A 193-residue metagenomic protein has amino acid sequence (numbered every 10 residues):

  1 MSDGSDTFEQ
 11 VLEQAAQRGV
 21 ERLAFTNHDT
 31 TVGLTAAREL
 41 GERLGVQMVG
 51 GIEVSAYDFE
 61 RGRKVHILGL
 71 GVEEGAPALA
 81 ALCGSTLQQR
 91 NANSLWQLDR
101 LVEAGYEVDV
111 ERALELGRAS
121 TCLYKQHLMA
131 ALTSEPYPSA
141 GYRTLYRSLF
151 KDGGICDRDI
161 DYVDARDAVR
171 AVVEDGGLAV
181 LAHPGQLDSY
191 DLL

Functional and structural regions predicted by a protein language model:
M1-G62, S148-K151, V163-L193: An N-terminally biased module of ancient metal coordination in phosphate/nucleic-acid-related enzymes
E21, E107-D109, P138: Short coil/loop linkers at secondary-structure junctions
A24-F25, G84-S85, L116, G154-C156: Short, contiguous strand/loop micro-motifs
I52, G71-E73, G105: Generic hydrophobic/packing signal
D58-S85, Q89, E135-G154: Active-site gating loops and adjacent loop-to-helix segments of metal-dependent hydrolytic enzymes
Q88-L116: Conserved phosphoryl-transfer catalytic core
R118-A182: Conserved acidic, metal-coordinating active-site core of Asp-based, Mg2+-dependent phosphoryl-transfer enzymes
